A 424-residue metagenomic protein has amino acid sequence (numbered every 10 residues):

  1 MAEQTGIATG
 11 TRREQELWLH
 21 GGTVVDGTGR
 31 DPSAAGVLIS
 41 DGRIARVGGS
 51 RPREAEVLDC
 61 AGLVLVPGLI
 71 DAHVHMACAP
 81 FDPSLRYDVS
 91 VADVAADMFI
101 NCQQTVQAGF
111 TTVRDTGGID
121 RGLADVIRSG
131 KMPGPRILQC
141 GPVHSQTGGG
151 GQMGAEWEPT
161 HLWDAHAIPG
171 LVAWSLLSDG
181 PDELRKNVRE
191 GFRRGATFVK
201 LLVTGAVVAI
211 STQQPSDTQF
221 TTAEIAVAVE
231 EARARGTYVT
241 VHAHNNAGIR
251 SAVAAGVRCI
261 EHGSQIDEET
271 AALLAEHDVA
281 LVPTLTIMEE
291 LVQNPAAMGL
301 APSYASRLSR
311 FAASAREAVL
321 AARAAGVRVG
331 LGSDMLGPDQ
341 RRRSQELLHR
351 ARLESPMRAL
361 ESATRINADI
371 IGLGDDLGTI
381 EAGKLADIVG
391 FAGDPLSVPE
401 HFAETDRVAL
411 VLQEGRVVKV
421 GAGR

Functional and structural regions predicted by a protein language model:
A2-W18, V24-P67: Histidine-rich, glycine-flanked metal-binding segment
G22-V25, S362-R365, D369, A382-R424: C-terminal cap of metal-dependent C-N hydrolases
L63-S129, T147-G154, A223, A254-A255: Metal-associated gating/positioning segment near the N- to mid-region
P80-P83, D125, G151, A209-I210 (+5 more regions): Histidine/acidic-residue-rich catalytic or RNA/ligand-binding cores of hydrolases and nuclease-related proteins
P83-A96, W163-K186, Y238-T240: Active-site mouth loops of central-metabolism enzymes
A96-L123, G134-V143, A196-I210, Y238 (+3 more regions): Divalent metal-dependent hydrolysis catalytic cores, especially in the metallo-beta-lactamase
P181-L281, A297, L308-V329, D375: Histidine/acidic residue-rich metal-binding segments in metalloenzymes
A234, G299-S303, F311-P395: His/Asp/Glu-enriched, well-ordered alpha-helical/loop segment that forms or immediately abuts the divalent-metal
